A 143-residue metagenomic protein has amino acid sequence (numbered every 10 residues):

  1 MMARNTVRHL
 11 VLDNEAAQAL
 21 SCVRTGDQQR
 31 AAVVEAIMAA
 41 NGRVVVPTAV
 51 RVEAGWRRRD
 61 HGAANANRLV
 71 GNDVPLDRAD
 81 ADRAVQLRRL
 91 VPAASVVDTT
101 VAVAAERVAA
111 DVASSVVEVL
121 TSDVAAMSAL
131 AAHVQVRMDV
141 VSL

Functional and structural regions predicted by a protein language model:
M1-V46, G55-G71, Q135: Short, well-structured N-terminal submotif of metal-dependent ribonuclease cores
N14-E15, T48, R78, V124-A125: Alpha-helix N-cap/helix-start capping motif
A17-Q18, R51, A81, M127: A generic structural signal for short hydrophobic patches within well-formed alpha-helices
V46, P75, V96, T121-S122: Short beta-strand scaffold positions
V50, G71-P92, T99, V103: Acidic catalytic patch
S95-E118, A126: Acidic, metal-associated active-site segment
Q135-L143: Short hydrophobic/aromatic-enriched beta-strand-loop microsegments
